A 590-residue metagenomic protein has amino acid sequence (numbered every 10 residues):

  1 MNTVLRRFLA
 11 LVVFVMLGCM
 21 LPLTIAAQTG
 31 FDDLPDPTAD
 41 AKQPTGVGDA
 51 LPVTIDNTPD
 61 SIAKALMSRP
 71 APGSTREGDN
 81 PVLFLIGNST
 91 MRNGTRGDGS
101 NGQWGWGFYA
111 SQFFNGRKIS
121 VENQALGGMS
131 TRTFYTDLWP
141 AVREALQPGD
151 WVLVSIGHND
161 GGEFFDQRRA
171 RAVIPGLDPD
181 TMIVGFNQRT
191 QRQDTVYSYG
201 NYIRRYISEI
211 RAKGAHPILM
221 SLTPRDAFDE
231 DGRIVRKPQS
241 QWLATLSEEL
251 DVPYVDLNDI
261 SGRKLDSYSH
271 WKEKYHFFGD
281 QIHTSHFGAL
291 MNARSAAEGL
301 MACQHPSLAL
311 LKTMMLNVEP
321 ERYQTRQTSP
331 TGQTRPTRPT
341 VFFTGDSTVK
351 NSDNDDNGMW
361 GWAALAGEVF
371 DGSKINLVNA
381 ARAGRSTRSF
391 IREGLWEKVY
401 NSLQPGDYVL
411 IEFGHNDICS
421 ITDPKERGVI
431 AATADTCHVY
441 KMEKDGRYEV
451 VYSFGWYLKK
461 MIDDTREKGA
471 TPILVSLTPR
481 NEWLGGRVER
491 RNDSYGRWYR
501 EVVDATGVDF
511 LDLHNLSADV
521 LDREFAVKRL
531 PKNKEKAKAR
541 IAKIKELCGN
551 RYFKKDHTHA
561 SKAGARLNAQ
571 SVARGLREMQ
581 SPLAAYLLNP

Functional and structural regions predicted by a protein language model:
N2-V12: Bacterial N-terminal signal peptides that target proteins for export
A10-P22: Bacterial N-terminal signal peptides
I25-A27: Boundary at the C-terminal end of the N-terminal hydrophobic targeting segment
L34-A125, P140-V152, R168-L177, T328-R382 (+2 more regions): Serine-esterase "nucleophile elbow" of acetyl-processing enzymes
T95-G99, F134, D229-I234, D353-N357 (+2 more regions): Short, solvent-exposed loop/turn segments at secondary-structure boundaries
S130-A141, T387-K398: N-terminal post-signal-peptidase region of extra-cytosolic proteins
A141-H286, L290, A297-K312, T331 (+3 more regions): Alpha-helical cap/lid subdomain in secreted, periplasmic, or secretory-pathway luminal O-acyl-processing enzymes
T313-Q324, N589-P590: A short, charged, Gly/Pro-tolerant segment at domain boundaries
